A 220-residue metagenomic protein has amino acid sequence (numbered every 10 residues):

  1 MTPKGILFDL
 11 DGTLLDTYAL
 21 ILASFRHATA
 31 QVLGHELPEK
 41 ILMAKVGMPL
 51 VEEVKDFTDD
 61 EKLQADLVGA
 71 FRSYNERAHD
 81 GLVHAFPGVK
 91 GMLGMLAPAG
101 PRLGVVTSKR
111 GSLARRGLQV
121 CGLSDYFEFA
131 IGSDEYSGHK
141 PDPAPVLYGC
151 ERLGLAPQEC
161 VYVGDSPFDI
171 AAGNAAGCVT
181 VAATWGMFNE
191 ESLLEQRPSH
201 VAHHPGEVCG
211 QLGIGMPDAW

Functional and structural regions predicted by a protein language model:
M1-K4, K40, G94-A97, G111 (+1 more regions): Asp-based, Mg2+/Mn2+-dependent phosphohydrolase catalytic module
T2-P98: N-terminal helical cap/lid subdomain that shapes the substrate entry/recognition surface in HAD-like hydrolases
T13, T107-K109: Conserved phosphate-coupling serine/threonine residues in phosphotransfer and NTP-handling enzymes
K45, P49, H84-G88, K109 (+3 more regions): Short beta->alpha linker loops
E76, D80, P101-R102, Q158 (+1 more regions): Generic structural signal for secondary-structure transition and capping sites
R102-G104, V179: Proline-centered loop/turn at the N-terminus of a beta-strand
